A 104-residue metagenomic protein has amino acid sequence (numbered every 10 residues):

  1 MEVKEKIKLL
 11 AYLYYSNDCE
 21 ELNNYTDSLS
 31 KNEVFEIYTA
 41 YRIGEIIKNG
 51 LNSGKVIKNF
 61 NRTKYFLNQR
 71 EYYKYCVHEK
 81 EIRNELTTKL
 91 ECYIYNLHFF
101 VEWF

Functional and structural regions predicted by a protein language model:
M1-F104: A charge-rich, low-complexity, intrinsically flexible signal that marks solvent-exposed coils, linkers, repeats
